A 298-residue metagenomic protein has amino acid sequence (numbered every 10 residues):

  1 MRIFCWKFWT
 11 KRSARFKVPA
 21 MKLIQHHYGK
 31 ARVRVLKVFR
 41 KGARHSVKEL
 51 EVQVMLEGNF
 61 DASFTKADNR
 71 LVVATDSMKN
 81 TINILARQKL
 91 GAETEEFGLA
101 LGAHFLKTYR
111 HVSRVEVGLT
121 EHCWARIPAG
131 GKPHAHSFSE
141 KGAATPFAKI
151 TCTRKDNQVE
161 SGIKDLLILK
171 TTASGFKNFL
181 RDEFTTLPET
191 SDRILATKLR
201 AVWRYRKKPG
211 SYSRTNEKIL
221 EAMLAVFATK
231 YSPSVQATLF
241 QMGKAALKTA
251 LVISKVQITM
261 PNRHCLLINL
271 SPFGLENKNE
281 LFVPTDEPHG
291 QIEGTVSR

Functional and structural regions predicted by a protein language model:
W6-W9: Tryptophan (W) side chains
K11-A20: Short, Lys/Arg-enriched N-terminal segments with co-localized hydrophobic residues within the first ~10-30 amino acids
P19-R298: N-terminal intrinsically disordered, cationic/polar leader segments that include organellar targeting peptides
